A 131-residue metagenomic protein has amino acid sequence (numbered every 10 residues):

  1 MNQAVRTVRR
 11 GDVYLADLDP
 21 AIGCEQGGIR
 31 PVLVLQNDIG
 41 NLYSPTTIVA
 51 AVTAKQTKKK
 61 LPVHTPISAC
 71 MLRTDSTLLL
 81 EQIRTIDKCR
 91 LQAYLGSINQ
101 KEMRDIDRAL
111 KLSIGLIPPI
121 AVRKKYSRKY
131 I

Functional and structural regions predicted by a protein language model:
M1-I131: Conserved functional hotspots at enzyme active or ligand-binding sites that engage polyanionic ligands
